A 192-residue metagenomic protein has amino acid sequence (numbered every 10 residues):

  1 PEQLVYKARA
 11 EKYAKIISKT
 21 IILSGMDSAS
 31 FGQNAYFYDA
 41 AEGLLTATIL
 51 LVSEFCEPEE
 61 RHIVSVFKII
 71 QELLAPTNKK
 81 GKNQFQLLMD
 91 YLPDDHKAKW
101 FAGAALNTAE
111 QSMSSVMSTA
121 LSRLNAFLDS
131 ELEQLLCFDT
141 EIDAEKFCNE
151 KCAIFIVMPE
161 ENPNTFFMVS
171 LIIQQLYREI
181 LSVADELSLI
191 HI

Functional and structural regions predicted by a protein language model:
P1-I190: P-loop NTPase motor domains
